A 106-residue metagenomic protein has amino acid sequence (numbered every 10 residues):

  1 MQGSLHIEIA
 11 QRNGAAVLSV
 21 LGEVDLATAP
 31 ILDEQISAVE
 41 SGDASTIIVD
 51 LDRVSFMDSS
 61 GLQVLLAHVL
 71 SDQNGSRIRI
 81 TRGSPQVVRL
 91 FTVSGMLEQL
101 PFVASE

Functional and structural regions predicted by a protein language model:
M1-S4, Q63: Short amphipathic beta-strand starts and helix->beta connectors
G3-E34, R53: STAS-typified acidic loop motif
L26-L100: Amphipathic alpha-helical interaction surfaces in cytosolic regulatory modules
P101-S105: Short acidic-hydrophobic, aromatic-tinged amphipathic segments that line or gate anion-handling sites
